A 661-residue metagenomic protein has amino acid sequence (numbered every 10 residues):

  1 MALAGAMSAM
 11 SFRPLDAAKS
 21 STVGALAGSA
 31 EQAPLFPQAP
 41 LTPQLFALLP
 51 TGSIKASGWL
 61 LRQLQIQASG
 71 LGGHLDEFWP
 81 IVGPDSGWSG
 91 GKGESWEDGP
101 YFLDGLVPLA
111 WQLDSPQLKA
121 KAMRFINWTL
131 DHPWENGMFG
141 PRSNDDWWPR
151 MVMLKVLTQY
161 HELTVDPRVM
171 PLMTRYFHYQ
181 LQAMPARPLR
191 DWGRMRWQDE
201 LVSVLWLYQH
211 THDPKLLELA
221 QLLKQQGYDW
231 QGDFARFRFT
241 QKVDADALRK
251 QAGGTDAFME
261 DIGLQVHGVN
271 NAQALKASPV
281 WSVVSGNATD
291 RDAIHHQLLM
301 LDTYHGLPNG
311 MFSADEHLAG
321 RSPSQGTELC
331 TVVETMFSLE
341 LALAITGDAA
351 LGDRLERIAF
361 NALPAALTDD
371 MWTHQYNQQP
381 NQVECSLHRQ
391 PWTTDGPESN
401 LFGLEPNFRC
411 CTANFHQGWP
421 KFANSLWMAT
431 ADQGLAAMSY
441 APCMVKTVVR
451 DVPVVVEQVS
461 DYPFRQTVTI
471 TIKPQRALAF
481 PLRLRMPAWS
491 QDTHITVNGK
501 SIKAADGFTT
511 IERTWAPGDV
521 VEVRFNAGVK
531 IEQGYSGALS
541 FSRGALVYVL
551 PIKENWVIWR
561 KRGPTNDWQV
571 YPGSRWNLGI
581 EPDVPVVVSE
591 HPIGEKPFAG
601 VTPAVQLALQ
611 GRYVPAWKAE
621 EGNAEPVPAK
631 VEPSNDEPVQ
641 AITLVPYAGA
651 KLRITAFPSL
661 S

Functional and structural regions predicted by a protein language model:
M1-S20: N-terminal export signals
V23-P116, R150-L163, Q198-K215, L248-M300 (+2 more regions): Aromatic (Trp/Tyr) and acidic
G24-S29, I294, G352-N361, A366-T471 (+2 more regions): C-terminal beta-rich recognition modules with glycine/proline-rich loops and embedded aromatic residues
A56-S89, A120-M138, P171-P188, E218-A235 (+3 more regions): Long, well-ordered core segments of solenoidal/helical folds
H132-T174, A186-A220: Acidic/aromatic-lined carbohydrate-recognition and catalytic surfaces of CAZymes acting on diverse glycans
F139-N144, A314-G320: Short linear capping/connector segments at secondary-structure termini
S490-T514, I531-S536: Solvent-exposed beta-strand/loop surfaces of large extracellular or lumenal domains
